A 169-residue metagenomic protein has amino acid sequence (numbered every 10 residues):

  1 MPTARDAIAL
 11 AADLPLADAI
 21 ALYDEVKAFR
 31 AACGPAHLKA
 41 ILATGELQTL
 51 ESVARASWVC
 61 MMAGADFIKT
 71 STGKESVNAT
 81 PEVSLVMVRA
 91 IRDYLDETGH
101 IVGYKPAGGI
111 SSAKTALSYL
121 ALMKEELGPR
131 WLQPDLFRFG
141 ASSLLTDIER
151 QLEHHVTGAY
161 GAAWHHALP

Functional and structural regions predicted by a protein language model:
M1-Y104, S111-S142, R150-P169: Alpha/beta enzyme core
D147: N-terminal beta-loop-helix "entrance" segment that forms/cooperates in small-molecule cofactor or anionic ligand
